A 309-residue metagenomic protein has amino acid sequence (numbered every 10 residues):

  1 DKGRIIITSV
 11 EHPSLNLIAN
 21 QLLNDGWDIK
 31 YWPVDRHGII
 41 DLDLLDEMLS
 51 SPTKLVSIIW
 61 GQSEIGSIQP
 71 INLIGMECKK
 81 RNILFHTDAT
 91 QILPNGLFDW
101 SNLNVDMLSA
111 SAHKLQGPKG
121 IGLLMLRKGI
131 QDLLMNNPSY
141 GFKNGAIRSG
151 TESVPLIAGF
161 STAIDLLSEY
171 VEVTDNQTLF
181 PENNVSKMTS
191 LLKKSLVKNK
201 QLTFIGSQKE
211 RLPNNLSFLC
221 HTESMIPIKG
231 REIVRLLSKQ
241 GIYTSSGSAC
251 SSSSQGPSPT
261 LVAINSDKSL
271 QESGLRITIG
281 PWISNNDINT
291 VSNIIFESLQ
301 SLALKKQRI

Functional and structural regions predicted by a protein language model:
D1-I309: Pyridoxal 5′-phosphate
